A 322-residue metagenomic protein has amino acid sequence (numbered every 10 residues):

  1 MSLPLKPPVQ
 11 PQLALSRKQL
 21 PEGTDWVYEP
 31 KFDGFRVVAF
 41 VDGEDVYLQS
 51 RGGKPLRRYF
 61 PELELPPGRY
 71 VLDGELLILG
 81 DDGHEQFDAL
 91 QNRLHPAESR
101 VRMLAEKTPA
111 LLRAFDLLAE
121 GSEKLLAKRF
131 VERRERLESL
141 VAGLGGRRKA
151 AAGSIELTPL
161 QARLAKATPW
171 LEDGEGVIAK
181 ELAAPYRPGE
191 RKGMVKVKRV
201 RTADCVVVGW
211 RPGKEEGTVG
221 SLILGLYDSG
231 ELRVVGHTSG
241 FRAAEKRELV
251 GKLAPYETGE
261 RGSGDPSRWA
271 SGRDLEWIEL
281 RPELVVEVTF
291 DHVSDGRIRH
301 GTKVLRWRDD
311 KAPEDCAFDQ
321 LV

Functional and structural regions predicted by a protein language model:
M1-V322: Catalytic cores of nucleic-acid ligases and guanylyltransferases
